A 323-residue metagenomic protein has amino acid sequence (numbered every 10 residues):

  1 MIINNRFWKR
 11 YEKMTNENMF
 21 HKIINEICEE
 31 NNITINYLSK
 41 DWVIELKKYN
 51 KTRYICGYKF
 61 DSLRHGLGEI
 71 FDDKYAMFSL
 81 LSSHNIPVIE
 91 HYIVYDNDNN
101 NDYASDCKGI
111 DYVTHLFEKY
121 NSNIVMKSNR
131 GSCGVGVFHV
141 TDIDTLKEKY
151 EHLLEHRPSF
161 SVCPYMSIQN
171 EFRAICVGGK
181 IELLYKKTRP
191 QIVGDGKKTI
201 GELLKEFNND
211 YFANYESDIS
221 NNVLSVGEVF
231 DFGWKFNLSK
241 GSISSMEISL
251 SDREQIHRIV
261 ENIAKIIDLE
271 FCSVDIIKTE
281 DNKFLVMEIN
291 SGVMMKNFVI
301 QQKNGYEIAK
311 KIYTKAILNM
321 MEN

Functional and structural regions predicted by a protein language model:
M1-S79, N101-A104: ATP-binding N-terminal substructure of ATP-dependent carboxylate-amine bond-forming enzymes
I2-E12, Y58-F60, R130-C133, S225-S245: A short, surface-exposed helix-loop junction/capping segment
T34, R173, D275-I277: Short, surface-exposed charged micro-motifs
L38, M166-Q169, I256, L269-F271: Short solvent-exposed loop/turn micro-motifs enriched in small/polar/acidic residues
I44-C56, R173-V177, N282-N297: A short beta-strand motif that forms the metal-chelation/ATP-contact edge of phosphoryl-transfer active sites
C56-G57, L67-F172, V177-F207, E254: Active-site nucleotide/adenylate-binding loops and adjacent lid/helix of ATP-dependent enzymes
G196-D231, G305-N323: Active-site "cap" helix and flanking loop/linker of ATP-utilizing ligase/carboxylase catalytic domains
N237-R258, A264-F271, I277-N323: C-terminal active-site "lid" helix and adjoining low-complexity regulatory extension at the edge of ATP-using catalytic
